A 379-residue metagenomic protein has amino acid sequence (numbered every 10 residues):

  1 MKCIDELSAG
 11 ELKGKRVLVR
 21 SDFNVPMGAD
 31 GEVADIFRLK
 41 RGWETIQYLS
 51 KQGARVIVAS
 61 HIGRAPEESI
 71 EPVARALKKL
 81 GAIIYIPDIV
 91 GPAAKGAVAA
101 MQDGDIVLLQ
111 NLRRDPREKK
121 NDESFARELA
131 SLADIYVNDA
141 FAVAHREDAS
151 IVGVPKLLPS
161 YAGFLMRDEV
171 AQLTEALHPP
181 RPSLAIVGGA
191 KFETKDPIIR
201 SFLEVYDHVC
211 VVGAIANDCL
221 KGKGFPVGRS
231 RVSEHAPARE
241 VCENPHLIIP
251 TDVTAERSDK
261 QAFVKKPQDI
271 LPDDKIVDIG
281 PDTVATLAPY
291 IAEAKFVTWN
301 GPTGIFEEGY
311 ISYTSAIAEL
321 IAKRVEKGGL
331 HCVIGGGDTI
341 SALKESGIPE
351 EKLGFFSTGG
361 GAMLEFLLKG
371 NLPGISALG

Functional and structural regions predicted by a protein language model:
M1-G379: Active-site loop-to-helix "anion-binding N-cap" substructures in soluble metabolic enzymes
